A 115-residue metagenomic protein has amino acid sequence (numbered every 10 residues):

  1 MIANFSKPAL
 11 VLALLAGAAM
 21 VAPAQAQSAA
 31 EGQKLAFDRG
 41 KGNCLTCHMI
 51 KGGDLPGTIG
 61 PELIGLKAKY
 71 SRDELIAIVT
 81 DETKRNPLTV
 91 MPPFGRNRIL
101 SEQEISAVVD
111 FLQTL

Functional and structural regions predicted by a protein language model:
M1-L12: Bacterial N-terminal signal peptides that target proteins for export
M20-R39: Electrostatic cytochrome c docking/interface patches
A36-F37, L45-T80, R96: Gly/Gly-Pro-rich "capping" loops immediately C-terminal to redox-active cysteine motifs in periplasmic/lumenal
G42: Cys/His-enriched microdomains
D73, I78, K84, R96-L115: C-terminal capping alpha-helices of c-type cytochrome domains
